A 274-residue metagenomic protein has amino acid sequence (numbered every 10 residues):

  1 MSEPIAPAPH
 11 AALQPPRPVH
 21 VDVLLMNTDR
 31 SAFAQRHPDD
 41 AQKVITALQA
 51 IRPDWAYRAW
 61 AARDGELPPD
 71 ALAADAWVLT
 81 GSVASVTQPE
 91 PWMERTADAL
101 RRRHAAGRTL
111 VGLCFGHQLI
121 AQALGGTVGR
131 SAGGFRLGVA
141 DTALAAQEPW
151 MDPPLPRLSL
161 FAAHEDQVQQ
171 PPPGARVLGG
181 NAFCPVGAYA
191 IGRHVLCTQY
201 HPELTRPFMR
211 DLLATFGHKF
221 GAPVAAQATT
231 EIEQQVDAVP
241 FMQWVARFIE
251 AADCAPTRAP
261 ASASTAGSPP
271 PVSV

Functional and structural regions predicted by a protein language model:
M1-P91, R95-D98, H104-A106, A226-V274: N-terminal beta1-alpha1 cap of cysteine-dependent amidohydrolase-like domains
R30, E66, V86, L119 (+3 more regions): Flexible, glycine-rich phosphate/dinucleotide-binding loops and adjacent beta-alpha linkers at cofactor/substrate
F33-A34, P69, Q88-P89, A121-A123 (+3 more regions): Short glycine-/acidic-enriched loop or helix-start segments at secondary-structure transitions that form or flank
R36-D39, L72-A74, P91-E94, G125-V128 (+3 more regions): Short, glycine/charged-enriched secondary-structure capping and boundary segments
T80-Q147: Cysteine-nucleophile active-site neighborhood
L124-P207: Pocket-forming structural segment of enzyme catalytic cores
P154-A162, D166-Q169, L178, K219-W244: The alpha/beta-hydrolase serine catalytic core
R193-A228: C-terminal helical/coil "lid" or tail adjacent to the Rossmann-like core of SAM-dependent
